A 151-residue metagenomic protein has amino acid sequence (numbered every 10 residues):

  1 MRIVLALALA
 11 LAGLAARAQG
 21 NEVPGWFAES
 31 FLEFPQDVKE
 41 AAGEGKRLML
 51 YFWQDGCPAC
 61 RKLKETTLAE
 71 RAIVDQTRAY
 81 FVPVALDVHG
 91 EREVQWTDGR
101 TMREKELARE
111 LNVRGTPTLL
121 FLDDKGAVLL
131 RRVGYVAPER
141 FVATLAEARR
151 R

Functional and structural regions predicted by a protein language model:
M1-L7: Sec-dependent signal peptide recognition, specifically the positively charged N-region followed immediately by
A8-R17: Hydrophobic h-region of N-terminal signal peptides that target proteins for export in Gram-negative bacteria
Q19-N21: Boundary of Sec targeting at the N-terminus
E29-L48, T77: A short beta-strand-turn-helix
E44-C57, P83: Short active-site neighborhood of thiol/selenol oxidoreductases, capturing the structured segment around
C57-R61, L119: The canonical Cys-X-X-Cys-His
C60-R78: Typically the conserved alpha-helix immediately C-terminal to a functionally engaged Cys/Sec in thioredoxin-like
R109-R151: Non-catalytic, surface beta->alpha helical segment in thiol-disulfide oxidoreductase systems
